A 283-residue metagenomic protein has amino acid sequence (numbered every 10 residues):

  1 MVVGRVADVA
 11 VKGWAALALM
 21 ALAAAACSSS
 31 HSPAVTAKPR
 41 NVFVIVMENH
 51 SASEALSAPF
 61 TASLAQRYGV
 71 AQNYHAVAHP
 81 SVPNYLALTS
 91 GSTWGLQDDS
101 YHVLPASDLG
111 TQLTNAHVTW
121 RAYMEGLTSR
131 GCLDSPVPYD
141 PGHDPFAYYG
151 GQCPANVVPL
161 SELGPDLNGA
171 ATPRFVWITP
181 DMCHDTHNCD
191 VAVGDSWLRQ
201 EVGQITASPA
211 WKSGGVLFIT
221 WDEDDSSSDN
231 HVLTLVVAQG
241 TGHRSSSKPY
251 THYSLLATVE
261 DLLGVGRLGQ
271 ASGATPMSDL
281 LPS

Functional and structural regions predicted by a protein language model:
V2-L17: Bacterial N-terminal signal peptides that target proteins for export
L19-A21: Core hydrophobic alpha-helical transmembrane segments of single-pass membrane proteins
A23-A26: C-terminal motif of bacterial Sec signal peptides marking the signal peptidase cleavage site
S28-S32: N-terminal secretory targeting signals
P33-S283: Flexible, surface-exposed loop/gating regions in the mature catalytic domains of secreted/periplasmic hydrolases
